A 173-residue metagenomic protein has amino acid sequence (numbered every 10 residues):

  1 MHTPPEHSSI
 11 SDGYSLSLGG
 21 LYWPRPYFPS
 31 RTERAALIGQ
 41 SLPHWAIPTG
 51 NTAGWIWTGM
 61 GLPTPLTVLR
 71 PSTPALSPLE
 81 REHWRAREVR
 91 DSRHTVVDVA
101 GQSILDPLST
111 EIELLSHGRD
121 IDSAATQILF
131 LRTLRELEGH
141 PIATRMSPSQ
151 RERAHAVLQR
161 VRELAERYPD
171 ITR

Functional and structural regions predicted by a protein language model:
M1-Q150, Q159-R173: Short gly/ser-rich loop at a beta-strand->alpha-helix junction or flexible surface loop bordering the NTP-binding
